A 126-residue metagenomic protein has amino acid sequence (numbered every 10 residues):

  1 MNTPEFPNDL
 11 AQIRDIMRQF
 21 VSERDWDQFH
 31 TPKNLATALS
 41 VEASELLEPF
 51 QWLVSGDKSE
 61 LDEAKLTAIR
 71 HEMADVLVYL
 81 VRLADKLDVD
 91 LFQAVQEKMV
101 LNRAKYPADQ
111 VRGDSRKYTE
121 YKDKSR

Functional and structural regions predicted by a protein language model:
M1-M73, L77-R126: Flexible "arm" and connector segments at domain edges
